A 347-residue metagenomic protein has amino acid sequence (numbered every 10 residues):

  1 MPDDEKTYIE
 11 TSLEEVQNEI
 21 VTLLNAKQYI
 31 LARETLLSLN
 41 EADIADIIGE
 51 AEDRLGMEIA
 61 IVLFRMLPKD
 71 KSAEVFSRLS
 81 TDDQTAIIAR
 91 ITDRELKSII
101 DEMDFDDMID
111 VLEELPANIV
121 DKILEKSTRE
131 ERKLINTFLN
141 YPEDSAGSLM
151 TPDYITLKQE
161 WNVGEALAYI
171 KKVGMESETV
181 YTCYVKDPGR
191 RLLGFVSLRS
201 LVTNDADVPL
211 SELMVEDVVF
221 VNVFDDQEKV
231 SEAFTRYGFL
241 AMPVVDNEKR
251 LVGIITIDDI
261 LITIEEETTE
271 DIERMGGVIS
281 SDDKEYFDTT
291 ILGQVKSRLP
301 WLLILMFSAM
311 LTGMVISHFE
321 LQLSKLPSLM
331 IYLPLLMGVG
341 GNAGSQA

Functional and structural regions predicted by a protein language model:
M1-S281: Hydrophobic packing positions in regular secondary-structure scaffolds
E160, T268-A347: Alpha-helical transmembrane segments and their membrane-interface boundaries that form or gate the permeation pathway
